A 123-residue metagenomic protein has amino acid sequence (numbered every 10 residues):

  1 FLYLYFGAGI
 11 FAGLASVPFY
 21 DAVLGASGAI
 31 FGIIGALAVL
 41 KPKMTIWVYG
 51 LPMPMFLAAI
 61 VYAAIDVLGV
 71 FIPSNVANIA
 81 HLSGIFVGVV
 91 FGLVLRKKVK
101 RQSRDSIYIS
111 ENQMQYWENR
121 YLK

Functional and structural regions predicted by a protein language model:
F1-K123: A detector for small-residue-rich transmembrane helices and their helix-helix packing motifs
